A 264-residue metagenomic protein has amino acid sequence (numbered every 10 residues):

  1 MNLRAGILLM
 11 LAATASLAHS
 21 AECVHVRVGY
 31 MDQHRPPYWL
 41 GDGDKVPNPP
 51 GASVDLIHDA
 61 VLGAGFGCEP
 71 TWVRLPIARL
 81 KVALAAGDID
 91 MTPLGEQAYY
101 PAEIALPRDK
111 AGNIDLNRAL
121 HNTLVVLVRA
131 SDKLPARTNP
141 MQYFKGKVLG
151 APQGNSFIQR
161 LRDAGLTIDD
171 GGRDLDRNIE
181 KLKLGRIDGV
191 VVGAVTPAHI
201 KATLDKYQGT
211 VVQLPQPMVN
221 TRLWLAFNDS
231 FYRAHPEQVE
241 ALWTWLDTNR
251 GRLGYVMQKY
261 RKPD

Functional and structural regions predicted by a protein language model:
M10-H19: Hydrophobic h-region of N-terminal signal peptides that target proteins for export in Gram-negative bacteria
A21-E103: Extracytoplasmic small-molecule ligand-binding "clamshell" domains of the periplasmic binding protein/Venus flytrap
M31-H34, R118-L124, D205-W243: Periplasmic-binding protein-like
Q33, V46-L62, V126-A164, N178-E180 (+1 more regions): Bilobed "Venus flytrap"/periplasmic-binding protein-like clamshell domains and structurally analogous long
I57-G63, S131-L134, K145-V148, R222-Y260: Extended ligand-binding regions for polar small-molecule ligands
T71-V82, D169-K183: Short helix-initiation/N-cap motifs at beta->coil->alpha
T71-Y143, P215-M218: Acidic, polar ligand-binding/catalytic clefts
L94-L106, D188-V219: A ligand-binding cleft/hinge motif common to bilobed small-molecule-binding domains
